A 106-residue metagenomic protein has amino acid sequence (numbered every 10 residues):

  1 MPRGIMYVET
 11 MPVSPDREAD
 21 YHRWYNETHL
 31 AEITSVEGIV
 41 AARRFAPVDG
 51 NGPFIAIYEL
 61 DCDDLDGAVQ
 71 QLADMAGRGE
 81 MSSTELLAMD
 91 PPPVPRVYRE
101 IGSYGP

Functional and structural regions predicted by a protein language model:
M1-P106: Macromolecular interaction modules
